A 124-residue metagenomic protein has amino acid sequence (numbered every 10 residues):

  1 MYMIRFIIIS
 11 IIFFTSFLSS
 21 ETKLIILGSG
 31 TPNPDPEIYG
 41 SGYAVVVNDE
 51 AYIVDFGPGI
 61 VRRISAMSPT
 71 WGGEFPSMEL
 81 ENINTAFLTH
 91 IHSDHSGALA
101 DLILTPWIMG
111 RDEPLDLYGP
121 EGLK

Functional and structural regions predicted by a protein language model:
Y2-S10: Sec-dependent signal peptide recognition, specifically the positively charged N-region followed immediately by
S10-S20: Hydrophobic h-region of N-terminal signal peptides that target proteins for export in Gram-negative bacteria
E21-P36: Short N-terminal segments immediately surrounding and downstream of signal-peptide cleavage
T22, E113-L115: A structural micro-motif
P32-I91, G97-R111: Pre-active-site segment of Zn-dependent metallo-hydrolases
L115-G122: Short internal beta-strands
